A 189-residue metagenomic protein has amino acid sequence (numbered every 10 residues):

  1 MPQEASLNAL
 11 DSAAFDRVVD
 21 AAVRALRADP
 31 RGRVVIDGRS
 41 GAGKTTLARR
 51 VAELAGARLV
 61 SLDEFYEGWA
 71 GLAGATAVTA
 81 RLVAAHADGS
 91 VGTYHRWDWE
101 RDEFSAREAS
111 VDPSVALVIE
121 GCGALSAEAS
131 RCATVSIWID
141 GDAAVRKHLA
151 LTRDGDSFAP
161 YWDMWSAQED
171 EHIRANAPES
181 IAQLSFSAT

Functional and structural regions predicted by a protein language model:
M1-R33: Extreme N-terminal, non-catalytic leader segments that precede Walker-type/kinase nucleotide-binding cores
I36: Hydrophobic anchor at the beta1->P-loop junction of P-loop NTPases
R39: P-loop (Walker A) phosphate-binding loop of NTP-binding proteins
K44: Conserved lysine of the Walker
L47: Hydrophobic positions on the alpha1 helix immediately C-terminal to the Walker A/P-loop
R58, L62-I119: Conserved nucleotide-sensing/catalytic segment adjacent to the nucleotide-binding pocket in NTP-handling enzymes
A80-V83, R107-D154: ATP-dependent NMP and nucleoside kinases share a basic, alpha-helical "lid"
S126, G155-T189: Small-molecule kinase domains that catalyze NTP-dependent phosphoryl transfer to phosphate-bearing small molecules
